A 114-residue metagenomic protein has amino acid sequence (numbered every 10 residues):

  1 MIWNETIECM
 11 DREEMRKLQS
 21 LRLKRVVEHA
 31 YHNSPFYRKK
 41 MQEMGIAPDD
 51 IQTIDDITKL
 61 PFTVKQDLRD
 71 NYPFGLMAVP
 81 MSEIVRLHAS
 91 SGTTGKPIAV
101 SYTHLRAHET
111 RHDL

Functional and structural regions predicted by a protein language model:
M1-A89, G95-R106: Nucleotide 5′-phosphate-binding alpha/beta core
H104-L114: Residue-level detector of conserved catalytic or cofactor/ligand-binding positions in enzyme active sites
